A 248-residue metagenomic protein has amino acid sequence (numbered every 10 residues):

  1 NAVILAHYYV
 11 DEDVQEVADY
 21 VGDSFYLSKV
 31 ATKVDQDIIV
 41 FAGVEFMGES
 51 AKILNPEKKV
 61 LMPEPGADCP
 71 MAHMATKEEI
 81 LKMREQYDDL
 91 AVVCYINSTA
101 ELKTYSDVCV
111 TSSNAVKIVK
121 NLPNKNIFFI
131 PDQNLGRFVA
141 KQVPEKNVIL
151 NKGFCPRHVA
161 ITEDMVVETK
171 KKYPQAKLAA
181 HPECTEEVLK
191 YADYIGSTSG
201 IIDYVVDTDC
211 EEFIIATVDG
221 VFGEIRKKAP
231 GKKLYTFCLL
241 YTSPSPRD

Functional and structural regions predicted by a protein language model:
A2-V10, E16: N-terminal glycine-rich anion-binding loops that anchor highly charged ligand groups
D19-L27, E57-A67, V108-A115, K146-C155 (+3 more regions): Short hydrophobic/aromatic-enriched beta-strand-loop microsegments
L27-S50, L54-M62, D68-C69: Active-site cofactor/substrate anionic-group-binding motifs, chiefly glycine- and Lys/Arg-rich phosphate-binding loops
K59-M74, A91-C94, A100-E101: Active-site beta->alpha loop and helix N-cap motifs at the rims of alpha/beta catalytic domains
H73-E79, E101, D107-L122, F129-L135 (+2 more regions): Active-site glycine-rich loop that binds ribose-phosphate moieties when present
F154-Y194, T198-T208, V221-A229: Redox- and metal-dependent alpha/beta enzyme cores, enriched for Fe-S-associated oxidoreductases and cofactor-handling
Y241-D248: Conserved small/polar residues in nucleotide/adenosyl-binding loops
